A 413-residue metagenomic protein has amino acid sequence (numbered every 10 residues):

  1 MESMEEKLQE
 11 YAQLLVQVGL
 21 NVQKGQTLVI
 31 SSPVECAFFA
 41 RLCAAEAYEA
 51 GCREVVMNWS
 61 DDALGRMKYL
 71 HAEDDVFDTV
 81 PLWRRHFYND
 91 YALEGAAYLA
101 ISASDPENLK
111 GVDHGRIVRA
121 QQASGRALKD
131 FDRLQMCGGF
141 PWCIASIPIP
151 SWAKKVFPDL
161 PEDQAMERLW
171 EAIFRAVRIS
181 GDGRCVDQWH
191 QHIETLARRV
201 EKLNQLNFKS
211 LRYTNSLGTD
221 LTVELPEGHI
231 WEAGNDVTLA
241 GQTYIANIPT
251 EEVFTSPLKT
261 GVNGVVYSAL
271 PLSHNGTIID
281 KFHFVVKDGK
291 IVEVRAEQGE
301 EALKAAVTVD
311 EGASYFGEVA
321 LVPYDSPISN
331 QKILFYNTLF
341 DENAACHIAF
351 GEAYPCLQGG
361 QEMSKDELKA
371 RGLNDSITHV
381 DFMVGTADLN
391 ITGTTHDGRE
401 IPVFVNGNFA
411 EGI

Functional and structural regions predicted by a protein language model:
M1-N263, G393, R399-P402, F409-I413: Active-site bordering "gate/hinge" segments that shape substrate access to catalytic or cofactor-binding pockets
Q13, N204-L206, N275-I278, G312 (+2 more regions): Short solvent-exposed loop/turn micro-motifs enriched in small/polar/acidic residues
K110-D113, A153-P158, N235-D236, T277-D280 (+3 more regions): A short secondary-structure junction signal
T255-E311: Long, well-ordered mid-to-C-terminal structural blocks that present hydrophobic/aromatic surfaces
G261-N263, I279-K281, D288-I291, S314-E318 (+3 more regions): Active-site lining segments that contact anionic ligands and/or coordinate catalytic metals
E293-E362: Dual-mode signal for accessory low-complexity, basic/Gly-rich regions
E367-I413: Extended hydrophobic packing segments that form well-structured cores
